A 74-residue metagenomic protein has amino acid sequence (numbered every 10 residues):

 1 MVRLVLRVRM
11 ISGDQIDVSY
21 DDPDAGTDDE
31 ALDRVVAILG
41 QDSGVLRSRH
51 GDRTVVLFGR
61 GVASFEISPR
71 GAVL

Functional and structural regions predicted by a protein language model:
M1-L74: Eukaryotic intrinsically disordered, low-complexity regulatory linkers and tails enriched in Ser/Thr/Pro
